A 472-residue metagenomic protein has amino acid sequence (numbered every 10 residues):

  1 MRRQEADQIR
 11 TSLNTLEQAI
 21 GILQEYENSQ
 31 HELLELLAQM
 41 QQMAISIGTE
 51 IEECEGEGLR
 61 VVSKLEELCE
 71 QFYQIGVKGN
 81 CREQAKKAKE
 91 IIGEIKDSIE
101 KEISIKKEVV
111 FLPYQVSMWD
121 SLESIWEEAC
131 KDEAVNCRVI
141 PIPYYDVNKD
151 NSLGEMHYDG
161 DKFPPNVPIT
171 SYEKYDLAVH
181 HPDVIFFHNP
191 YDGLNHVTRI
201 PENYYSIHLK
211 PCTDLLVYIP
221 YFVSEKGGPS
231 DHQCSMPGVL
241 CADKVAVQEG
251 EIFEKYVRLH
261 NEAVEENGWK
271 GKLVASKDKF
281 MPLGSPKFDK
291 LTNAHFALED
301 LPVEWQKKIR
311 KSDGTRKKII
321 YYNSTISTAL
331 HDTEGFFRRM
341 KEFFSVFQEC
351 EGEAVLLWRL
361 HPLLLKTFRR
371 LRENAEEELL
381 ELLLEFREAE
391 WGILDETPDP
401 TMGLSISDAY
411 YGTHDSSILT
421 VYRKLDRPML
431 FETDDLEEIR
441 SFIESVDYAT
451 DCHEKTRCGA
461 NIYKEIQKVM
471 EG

Functional and structural regions predicted by a protein language model:
R2-N189, G193, A329, G352-V355 (+4 more regions): N-terminal pre-catalytic "stem/leader" segment of glycosyltransferase-like enzymes
E17, A38, T49, F296 (+1 more regions): C-terminal amphipathic helix plus adjacent low-complexity, charged tail appended to glycosyltransferase catalytic
K89, G93, P220, C234-D332: A nucleotide-sugar donor-handling region in carbohydrate enzymes
D120-E128, P286-L380: Conserved catalytic-core segment of nucleotide-activated headgroup transferases in glycan assembly
V184-F186, Y205-S224: Active-site proximal beta-strand in glycosyltransferases
N203-T213, S235-C241, V274, F347-E351 (+1 more regions): Short, conserved loop/helix-junction motifs that constitute active-site signature segments in enzyme catalytic cores
R372-E396: Nucleotide-activated donor-binding/catalytic signature segment of Leloir-type glycosyltransferases, i.e., the conserved
D395-L436: A donor-sugar binding/catalytic signature common to diverse glycosyltransferases and related nucleotide-sugar
